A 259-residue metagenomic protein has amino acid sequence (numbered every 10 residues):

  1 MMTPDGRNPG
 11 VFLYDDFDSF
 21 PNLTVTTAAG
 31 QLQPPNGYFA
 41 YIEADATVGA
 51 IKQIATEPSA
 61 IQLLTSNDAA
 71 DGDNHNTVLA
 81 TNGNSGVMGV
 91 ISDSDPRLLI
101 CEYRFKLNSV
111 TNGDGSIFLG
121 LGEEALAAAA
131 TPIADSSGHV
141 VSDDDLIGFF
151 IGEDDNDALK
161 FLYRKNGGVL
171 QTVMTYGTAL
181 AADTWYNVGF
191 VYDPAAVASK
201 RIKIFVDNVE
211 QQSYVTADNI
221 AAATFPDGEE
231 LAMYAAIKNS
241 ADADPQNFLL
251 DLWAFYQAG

Functional and structural regions predicted by a protein language model:
M1-D45: Extracellular carbohydrate-recognition regions
F17, C101-Y103, D183-A195, I202-I204: Short tryptophan-centered beta-strand motifs in secreted/extracellular beta-sheet-rich domains of glycan-recognition
A29-N67: N-terminal leader/pro-regions and domain N-caps
N67-L159: Secretory/extracellular carbohydrate-interaction modules and structurally similar beta-sandwich "look-alikes"
E102-K106, G120, L162, G189-V191 (+3 more regions): Residue-level recognition of well-ordered beta-strand positions that form the cores of beta-sheet-rich folds across
Y163-N187: Short, aromatic/His-centered strand-loop micro-motif at the edge of beta-sheets
M174-Y176, V206-L231: Short, solvent-exposed beta-strand-to-loop segments that form ligand-recognition rims of beta-rich domains
A221-G259: Ligand-recognition surfaces built from glycine- and aromatic
